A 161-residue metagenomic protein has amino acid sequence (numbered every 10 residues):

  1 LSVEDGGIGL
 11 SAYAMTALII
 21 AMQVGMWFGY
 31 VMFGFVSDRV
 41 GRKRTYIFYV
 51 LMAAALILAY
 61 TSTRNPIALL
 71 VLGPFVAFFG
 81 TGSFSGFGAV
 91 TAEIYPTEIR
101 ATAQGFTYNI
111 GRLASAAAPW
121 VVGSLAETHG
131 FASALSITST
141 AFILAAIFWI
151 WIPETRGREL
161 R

Functional and structural regions predicted by a protein language model:
L1-R161: Transmembrane-helix signature of 12-pass secondary carriers
